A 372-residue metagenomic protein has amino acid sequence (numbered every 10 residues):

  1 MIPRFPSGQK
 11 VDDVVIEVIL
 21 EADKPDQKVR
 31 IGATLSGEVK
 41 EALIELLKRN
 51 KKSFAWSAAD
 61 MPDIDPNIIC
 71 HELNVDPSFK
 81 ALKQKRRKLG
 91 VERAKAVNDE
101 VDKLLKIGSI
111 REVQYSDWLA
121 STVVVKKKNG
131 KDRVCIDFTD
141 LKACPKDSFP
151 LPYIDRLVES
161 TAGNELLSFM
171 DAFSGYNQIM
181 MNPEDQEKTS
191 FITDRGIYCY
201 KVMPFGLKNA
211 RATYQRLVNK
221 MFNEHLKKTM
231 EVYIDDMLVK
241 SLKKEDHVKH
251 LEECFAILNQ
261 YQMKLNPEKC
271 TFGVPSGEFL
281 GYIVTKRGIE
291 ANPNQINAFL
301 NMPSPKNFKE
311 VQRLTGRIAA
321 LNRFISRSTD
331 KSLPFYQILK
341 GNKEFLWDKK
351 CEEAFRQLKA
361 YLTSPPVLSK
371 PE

Functional and structural regions predicted by a protein language model:
M1, F5-G8, I16-V18: Intrinsically disordered, low-complexity charged segments
V11: Feature captures the catalytic ectodomains and active-site-proximal regions of enzymes that hydrolyze or transfer
V15, I19-E372: Retroelement reverse transcriptase polymerase core
